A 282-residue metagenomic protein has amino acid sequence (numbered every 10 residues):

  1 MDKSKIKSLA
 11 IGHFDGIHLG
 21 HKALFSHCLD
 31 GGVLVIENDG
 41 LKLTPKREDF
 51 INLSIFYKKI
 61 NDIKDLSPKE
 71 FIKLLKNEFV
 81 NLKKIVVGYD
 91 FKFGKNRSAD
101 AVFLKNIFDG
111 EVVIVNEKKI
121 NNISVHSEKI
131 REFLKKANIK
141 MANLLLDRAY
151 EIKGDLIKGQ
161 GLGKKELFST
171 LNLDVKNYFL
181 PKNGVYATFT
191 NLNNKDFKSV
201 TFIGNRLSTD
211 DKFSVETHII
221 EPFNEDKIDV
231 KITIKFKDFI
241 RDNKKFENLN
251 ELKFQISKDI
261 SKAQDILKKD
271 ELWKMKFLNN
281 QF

Functional and structural regions predicted by a protein language model:
D2-R47: N-terminal catalytic cores of NTP/NDP-binding nucleotidyl/phosphoryl-transfer enzymes
I6, L53, K83: Conserved acidic residues
D15, I60-D65: Short, flexible loop segments at the rims of nucleotide/cofactor-binding pockets, characterized by
K22, L29, D147, S257-S261: Solvent-exposed alpha-helix faces
L34, K58, G88: Conserved residues at the C-terminal ends of beta-strands
S54-D62, N116: A conserved beta-strand->alpha-helix junction
L66-T170, N191-N193, E247, E251 (+1 more regions): Classical nucleotidyltransferase
K158-F282: Phosphate/ribose-recognition catalytic cores of enzymes acting on nucleotide-derived substrates
